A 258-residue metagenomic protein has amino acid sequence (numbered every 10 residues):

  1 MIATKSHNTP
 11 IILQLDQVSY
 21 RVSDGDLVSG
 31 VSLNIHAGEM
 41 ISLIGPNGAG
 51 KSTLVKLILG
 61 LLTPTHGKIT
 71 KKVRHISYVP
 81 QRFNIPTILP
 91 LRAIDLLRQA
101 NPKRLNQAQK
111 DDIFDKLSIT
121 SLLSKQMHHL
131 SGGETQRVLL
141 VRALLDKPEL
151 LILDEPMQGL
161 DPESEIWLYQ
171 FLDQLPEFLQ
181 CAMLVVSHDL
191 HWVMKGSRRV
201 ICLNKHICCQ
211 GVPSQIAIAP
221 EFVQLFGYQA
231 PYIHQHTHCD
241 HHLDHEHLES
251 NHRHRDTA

Functional and structural regions predicted by a protein language model:
Q107-K125: Conserved ABC ATPase "signature" region
Q126-L130, E134: Conserved ABC ATPase signature
K147: Conserved catalytic motifs of ABC-family nucleotide-binding domains
L151-E155: Catalytic Walker B motif of ABC-type/P-loop ATPase nucleotide-binding domains
S187-H188: H-loop/switch region of ABC-family ATPase nucleotide-binding domains
V200-P213: H-loop (His-switch) and adjacent beta-strand-loop-beta switch element of ABC-type ATPase nucleotide-binding domains
I218-P220, L225-A258: ABC ATPase nucleotide-binding domains
